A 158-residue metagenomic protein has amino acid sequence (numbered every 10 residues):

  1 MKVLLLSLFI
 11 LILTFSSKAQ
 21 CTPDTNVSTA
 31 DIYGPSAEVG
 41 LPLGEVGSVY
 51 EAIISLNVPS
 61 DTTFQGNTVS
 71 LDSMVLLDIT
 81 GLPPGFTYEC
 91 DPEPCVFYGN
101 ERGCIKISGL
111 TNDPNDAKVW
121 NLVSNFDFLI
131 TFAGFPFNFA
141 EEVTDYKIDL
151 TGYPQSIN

Functional and structural regions predicted by a protein language model:
M1-T25: Bacterial Sec-dependent N-terminal signal peptides
Q20-N158: Long beta-sheet-rich domains in secretory-pathway and surface-associated proteins
